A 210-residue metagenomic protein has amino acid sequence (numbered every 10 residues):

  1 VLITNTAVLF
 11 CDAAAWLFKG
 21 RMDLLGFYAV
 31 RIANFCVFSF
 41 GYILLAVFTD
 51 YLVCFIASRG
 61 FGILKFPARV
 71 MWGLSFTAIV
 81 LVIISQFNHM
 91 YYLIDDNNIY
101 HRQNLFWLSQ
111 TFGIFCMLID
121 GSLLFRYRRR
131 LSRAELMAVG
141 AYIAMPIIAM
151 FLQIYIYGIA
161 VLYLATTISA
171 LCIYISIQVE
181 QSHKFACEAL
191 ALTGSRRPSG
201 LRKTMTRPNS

Functional and structural regions predicted by a protein language model:
V1, L24, V53-P67, L124-E135: Membrane-interface helix-boundary motifs at transmembrane edges
V1-V53, V70-N88, V139-I154: Hydrophobic alpha-helical transmembrane segments of multi-pass membrane proteins
F18-F35, R59-F66, N97-N104, R130 (+1 more regions): Juxtamembrane loop-transmembrane helix junctions in multi-pass integral membrane proteins, especially the extracellular
R31-Y42, H101-I114, Y163-A170: Alpha-helical transmembrane segments of polytopic membrane proteins
V47-Y51, Q110-L131: Alpha-helical transmembrane segments in multipass membrane proteins, preferentially the mid-helix core
T77-S122, Q153-Y155, I159: Extracellular-loop-to-transmembrane junctions of the mid-late helices
L123-A189: Interfacial "cap-and-anchor" motif at the non-cytosolic start of specific transmembrane alpha-helices
A191-S210: PAS/LOV and related PAS-like sensory modules
